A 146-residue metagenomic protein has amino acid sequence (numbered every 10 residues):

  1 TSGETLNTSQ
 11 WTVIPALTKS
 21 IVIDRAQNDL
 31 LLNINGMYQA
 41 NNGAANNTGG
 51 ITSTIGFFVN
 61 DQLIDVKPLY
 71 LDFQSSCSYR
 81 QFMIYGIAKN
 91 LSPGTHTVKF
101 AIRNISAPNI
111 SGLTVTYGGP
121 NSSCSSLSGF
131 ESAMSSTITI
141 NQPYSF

Functional and structural regions predicted by a protein language model:
T1-F146: Extracellular jelly-roll beta-sandwich "head" domains, especially the C-terminal globular C1q domain
